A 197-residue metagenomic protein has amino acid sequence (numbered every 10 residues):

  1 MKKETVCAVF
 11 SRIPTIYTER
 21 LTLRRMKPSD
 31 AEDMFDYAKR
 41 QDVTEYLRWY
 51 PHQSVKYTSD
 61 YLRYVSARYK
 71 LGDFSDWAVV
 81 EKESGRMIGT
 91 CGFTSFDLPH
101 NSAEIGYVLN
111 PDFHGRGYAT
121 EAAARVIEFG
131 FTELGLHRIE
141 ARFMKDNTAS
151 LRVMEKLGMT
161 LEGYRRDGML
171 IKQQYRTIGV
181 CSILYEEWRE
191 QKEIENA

Functional and structural regions predicted by a protein language model:
M1-E45, R63, V80-A197: Acyl-donor (CoA/ACP) binding surface of acyl/acetyltransferases
F10-I13, H52, K70: Generic hydrophobic, helix-prone segments enriched in Leu/Val/Ile
D42-Y64: Conserved GNAT-fold acetyl-CoA-binding loop/helix
Y50-P51, F74, L170, I178: Sparse recognition of residues in long alpha-helices and their boundaries
V65-A78: A short helix-loop-beta-strand connector motif used in the catalytic cores of GNAT acetyltransferases and, in some
